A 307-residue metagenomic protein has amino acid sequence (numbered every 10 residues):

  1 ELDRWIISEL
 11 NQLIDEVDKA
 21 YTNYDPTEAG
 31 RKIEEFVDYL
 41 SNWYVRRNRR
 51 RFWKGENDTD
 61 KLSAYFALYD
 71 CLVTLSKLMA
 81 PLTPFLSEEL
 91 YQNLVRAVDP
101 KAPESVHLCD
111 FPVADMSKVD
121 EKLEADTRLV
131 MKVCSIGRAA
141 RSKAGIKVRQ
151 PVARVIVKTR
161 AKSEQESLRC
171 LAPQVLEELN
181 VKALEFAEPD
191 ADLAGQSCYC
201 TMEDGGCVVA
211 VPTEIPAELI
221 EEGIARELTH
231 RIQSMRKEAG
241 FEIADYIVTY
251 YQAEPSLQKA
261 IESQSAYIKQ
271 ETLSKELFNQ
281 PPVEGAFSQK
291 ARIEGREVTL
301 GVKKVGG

Functional and structural regions predicted by a protein language model:
E1-G307: Feature 926 captures the class I aminoacyl-tRNA synthetase adenylation module centered on the KMSKS loop
